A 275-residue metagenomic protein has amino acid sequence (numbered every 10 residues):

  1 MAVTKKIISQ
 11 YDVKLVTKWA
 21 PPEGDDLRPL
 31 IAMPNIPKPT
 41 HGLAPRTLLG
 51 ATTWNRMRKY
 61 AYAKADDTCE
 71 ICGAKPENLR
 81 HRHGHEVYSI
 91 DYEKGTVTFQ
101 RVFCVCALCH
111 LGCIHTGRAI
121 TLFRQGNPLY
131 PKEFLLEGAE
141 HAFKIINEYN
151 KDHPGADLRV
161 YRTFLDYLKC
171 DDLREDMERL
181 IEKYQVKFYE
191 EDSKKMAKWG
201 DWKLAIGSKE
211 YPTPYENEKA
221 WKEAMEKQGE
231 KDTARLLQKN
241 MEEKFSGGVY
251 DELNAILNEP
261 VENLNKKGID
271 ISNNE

Functional and structural regions predicted by a protein language model:
M1-M57, A74-N78, K132-E275: A boundary/linker detector
G50, N55-R58, E70-C104, C113-Q125: Histidine-centered nuclease catalytic patch
K59-A65: Sequence/structural segment immediately N-terminal to covalent heme-attachment motifs in c-type and related
K94-A156: Active-site/pore-lining binding-face segments in mid-to-C-terminal subdomains
